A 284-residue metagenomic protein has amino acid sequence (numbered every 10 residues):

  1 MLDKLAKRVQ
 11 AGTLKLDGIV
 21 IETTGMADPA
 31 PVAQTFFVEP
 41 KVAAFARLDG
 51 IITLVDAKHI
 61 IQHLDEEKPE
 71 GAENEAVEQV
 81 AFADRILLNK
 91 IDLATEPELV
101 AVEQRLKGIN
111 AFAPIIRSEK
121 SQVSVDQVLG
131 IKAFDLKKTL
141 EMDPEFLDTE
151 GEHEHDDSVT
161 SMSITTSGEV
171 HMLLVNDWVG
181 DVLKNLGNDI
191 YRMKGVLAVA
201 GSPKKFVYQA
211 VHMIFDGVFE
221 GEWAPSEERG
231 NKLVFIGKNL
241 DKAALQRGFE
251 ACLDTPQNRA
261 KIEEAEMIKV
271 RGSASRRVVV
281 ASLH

Functional and structural regions predicted by a protein language model:
K4-V125: Phosphate/Mg2+-binding loops and adjacent switch elements in nucleotide/diphosphate-handling enzyme cores
V20-T23, T166, I236: Short N-terminal micro-motifs specific to bacterial/archaeal maturation and metal-cluster initiation sites
D65, N74-N231, K238-A243, R247-H284: C-terminal accessory "lid"/substrate-recognition subdomains
